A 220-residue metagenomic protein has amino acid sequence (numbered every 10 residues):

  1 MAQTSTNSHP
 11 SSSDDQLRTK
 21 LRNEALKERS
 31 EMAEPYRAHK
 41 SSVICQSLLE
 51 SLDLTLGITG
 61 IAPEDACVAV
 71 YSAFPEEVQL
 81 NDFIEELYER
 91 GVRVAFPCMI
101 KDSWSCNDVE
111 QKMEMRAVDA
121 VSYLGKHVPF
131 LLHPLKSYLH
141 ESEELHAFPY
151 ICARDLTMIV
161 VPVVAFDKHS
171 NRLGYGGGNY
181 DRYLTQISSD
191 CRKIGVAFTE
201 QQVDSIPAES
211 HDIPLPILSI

Functional and structural regions predicted by a protein language model:
A2-R154: N-terminal active-site beta-alpha-beta segment that forms phosphate/nucleotide-binding and substrate-recognition loops
S103-I220: Conserved phosphate- and dinucleotide-binding cores of soluble alpha/beta proteins, encompassing both enzyme active
